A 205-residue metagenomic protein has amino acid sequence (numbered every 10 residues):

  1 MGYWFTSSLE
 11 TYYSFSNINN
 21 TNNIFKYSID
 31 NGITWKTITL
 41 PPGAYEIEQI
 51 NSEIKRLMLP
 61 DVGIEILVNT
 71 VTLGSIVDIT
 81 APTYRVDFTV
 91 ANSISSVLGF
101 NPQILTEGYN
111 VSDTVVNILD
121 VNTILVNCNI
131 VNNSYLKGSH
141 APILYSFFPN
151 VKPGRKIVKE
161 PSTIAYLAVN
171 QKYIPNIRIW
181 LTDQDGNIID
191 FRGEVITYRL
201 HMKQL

Functional and structural regions predicted by a protein language model:
M1-L205: The ATP-binding site of the protein kinase catalytic domain
